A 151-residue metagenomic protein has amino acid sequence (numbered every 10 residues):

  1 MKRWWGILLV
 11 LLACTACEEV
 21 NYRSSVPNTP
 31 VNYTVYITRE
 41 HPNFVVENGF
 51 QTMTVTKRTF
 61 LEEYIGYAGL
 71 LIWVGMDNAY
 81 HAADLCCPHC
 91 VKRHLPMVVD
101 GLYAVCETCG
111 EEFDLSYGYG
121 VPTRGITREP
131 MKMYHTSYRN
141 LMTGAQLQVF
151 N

Functional and structural regions predicted by a protein language model:
M1-C17: Sec-dependent bacterial lipoprotein signal peptides
T15, L85, A104-E107: Extracellular secreted precursors and ectodomains with disulfide-bonded cysteine-rich loops/domains
E19-V99, Y117, K132-N151: N-terminal pre-ligand scaffold of iron-sulfur
H89-C90, T108-E111: Short Cys/His-rich metal-coordination motifs, predominantly Zn2+-binding knuckles/fingers
H94, G101-T108: Cys/His-rich short segments
E107, G125-R128: Short boundary/linker segments that flank functional transitions
F113-G125, T136: Short metal-binding segments enriched for Cys and/or His
